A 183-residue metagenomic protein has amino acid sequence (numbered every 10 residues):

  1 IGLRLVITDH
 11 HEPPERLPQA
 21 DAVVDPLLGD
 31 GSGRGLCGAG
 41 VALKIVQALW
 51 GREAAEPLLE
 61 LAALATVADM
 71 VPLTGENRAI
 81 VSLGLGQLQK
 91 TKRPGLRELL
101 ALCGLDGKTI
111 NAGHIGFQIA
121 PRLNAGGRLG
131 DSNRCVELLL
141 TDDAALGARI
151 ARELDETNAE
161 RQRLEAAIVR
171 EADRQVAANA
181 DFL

Functional and structural regions predicted by a protein language model:
I1, W50-L183: Hydrophobic helix-and-loop "lid/oligomerization" segment in the mid-to-C-terminal part of catalytic domains
I1-Q19, V23-G29, E171: N-terminal small/polar loop signature for handling phosphorylated ligands or for N-terminal nucleophile
D9, R34, L164: Conserved acidic
Q19-A68: Short alpha-helices
